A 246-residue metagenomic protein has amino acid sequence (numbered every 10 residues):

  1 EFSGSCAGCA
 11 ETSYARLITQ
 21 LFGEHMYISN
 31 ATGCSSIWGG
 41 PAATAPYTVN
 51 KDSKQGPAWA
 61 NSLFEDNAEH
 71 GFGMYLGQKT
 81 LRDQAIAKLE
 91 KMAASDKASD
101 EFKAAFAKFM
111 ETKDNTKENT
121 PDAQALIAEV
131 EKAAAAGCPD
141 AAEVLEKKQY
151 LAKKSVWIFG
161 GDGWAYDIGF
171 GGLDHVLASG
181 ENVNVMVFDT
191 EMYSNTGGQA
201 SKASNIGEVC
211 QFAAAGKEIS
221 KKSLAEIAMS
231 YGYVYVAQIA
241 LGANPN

Functional and structural regions predicted by a protein language model:
E1-S5, N61-K97, A152, G207-N246: Conserved thiamine diphosphate
F2-T32, S36-A42: N-terminal amphipathic, basic-rich helices that act as targeting or association modules
A10-Y14, L21-F22, N30, G77 (+11 more regions): General structural feature for long, well-ordered alpha-helical segments within catalytic domains of soluble enzymes
Q20-Y27, T48-K54, A94-S95, Y150 (+1 more regions): Secondary-structure transition/capping motifs at alpha-helix termini and the adjoining loop/turn into the next element
Y27-I37, A43, T80, Q84 (+2 more regions): Carboxylate/His-rich catalytic cores and anion/metal-binding grooves
T32, S36-N67: Terminal amphipathic helices with adjacent charged low-complexity linkers/tails
F64-D140: N-terminal leader/propeptide and maturation segments of large enzyme subunits in energy/redox metabolism and hydrolases
E143-L145, Y150-V183, F188-N246: Glycine-rich ThDP/TPP pyrophosphate-binding loop and its adjacent helix/strand module within ThDP-dependent enzymes
